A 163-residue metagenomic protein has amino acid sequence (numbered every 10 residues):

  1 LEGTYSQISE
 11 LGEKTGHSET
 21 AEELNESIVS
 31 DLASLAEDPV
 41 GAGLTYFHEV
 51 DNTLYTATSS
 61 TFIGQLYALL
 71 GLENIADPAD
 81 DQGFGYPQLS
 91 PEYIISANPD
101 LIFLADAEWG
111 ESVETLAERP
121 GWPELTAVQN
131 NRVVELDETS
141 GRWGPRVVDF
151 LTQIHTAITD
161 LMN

Functional and structural regions predicted by a protein language model:
G3-Q7, A97, L101-N163: Structured C-terminal subdomain patch of bacterial secreted/periplasmic proteins
S9-E23, D51-T56, Q82, D137-G144: Second-shell loop/turn segments in exported
S9-H17, V29, A33-V40, A68-L72 (+3 more regions): Sec-exported extracytoplasmic/periplasmic mature domains
E19-L70: Basic- and aromatic-lined ligand-binding clefts that recognize polyanionic substrates
T45-V50, D77-P78, L104-A105: Short, conserved beta-strand edge motifs with alternating hydrophobic and charged residues
T61-G85: His/Asp/Glu-enriched short active-site or ligand-binding loop at hydrolase and phosphoryl-transfer sites
P87-N98: Short helices/loops that flank or line small-molecule/ion binding pockets
